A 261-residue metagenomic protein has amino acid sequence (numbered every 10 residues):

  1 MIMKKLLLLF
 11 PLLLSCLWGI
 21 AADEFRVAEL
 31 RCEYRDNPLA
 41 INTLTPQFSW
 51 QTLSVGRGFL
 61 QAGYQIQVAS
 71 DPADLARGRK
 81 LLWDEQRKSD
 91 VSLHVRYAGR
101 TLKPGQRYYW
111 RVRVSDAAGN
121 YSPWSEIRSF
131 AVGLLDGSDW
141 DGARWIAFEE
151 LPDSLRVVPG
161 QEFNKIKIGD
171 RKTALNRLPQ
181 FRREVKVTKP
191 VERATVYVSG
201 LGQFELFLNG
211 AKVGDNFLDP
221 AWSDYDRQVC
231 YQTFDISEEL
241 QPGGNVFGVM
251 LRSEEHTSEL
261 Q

Functional and structural regions predicted by a protein language model:
M1-L6: Positively charged n-region of N-terminal signal peptides that target proteins for export
L8-C16: Bacterial N-terminal signal peptides
L17-A21: Sec/Tat signal peptide C-region and signal peptidase I cleavage site
A22-R57, E126-W140: Pro/Thr/Ser/Gly-rich low-complexity, intrinsically disordered linker/stalk tracts
E29, Q47, Q61-Q65, R193 (+1 more regions): Exposed beta-strand and adjacent loop surfaces of beta-rich binding modules that mediate intermolecular recognition
W50, K88-A98, R107-R111, D116-A118 (+3 more regions): Accessory beta-strand-rich segments of carbohydrate-active enzymes
T52, F59-R107, A117-W124, W140-E150: Recognizes extended acidic, P/S/T-rich segments that occur within or adjacent to Ig-like beta-sandwich modules
G133-R171, V249-S258: An acidic-aromatic loop/edge-strand motif
